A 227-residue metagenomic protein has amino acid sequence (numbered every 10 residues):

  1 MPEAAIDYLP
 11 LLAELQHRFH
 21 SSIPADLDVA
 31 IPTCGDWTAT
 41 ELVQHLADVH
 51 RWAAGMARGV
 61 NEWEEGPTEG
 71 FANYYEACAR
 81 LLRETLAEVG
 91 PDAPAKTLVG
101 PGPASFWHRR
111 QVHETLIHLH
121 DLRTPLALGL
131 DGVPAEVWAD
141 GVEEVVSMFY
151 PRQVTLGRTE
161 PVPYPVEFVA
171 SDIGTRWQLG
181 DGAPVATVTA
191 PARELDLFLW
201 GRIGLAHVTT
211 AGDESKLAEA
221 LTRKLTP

Functional and structural regions predicted by a protein language model:
M1-A13, H17-P24, L221-P227: Actinobacteria-biased recognition of intrinsically disordered, low-complexity terminal regions
A5-L12, T68-Y75, H108-T115, W138: Hydrophobic packing residues in well-ordered alpha-helices of helical domains and bundles
H17, P24-N61, V99-L156, L195: Short, contiguous alpha-helical
G55-R109: Hydrophobic/aromatic-rich structural module bridging two neighboring secondary-structure elements via a short loop
P67-A77, P134-R152, K216-T226: Short, mixed-charge aromatic SLiMs
G132-D181, T187-V188: Hydrophobic protein-protein interaction segments
P184-P227: C-terminal interaction segments
